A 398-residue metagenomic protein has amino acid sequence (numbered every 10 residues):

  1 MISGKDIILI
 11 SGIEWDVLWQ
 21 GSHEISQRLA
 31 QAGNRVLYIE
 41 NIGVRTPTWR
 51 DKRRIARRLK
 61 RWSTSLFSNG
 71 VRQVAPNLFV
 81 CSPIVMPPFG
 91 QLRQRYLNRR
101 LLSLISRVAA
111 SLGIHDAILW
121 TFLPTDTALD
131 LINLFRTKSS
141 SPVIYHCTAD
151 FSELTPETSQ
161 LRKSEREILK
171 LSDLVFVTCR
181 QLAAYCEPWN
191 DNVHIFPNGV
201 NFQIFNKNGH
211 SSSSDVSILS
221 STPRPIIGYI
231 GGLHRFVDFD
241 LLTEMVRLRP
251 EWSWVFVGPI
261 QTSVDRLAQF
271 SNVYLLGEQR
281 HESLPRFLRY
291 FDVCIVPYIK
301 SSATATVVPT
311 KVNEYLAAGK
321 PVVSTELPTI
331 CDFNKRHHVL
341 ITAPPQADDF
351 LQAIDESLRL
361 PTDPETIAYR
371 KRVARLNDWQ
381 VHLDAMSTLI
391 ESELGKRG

Functional and structural regions predicted by a protein language model:
D16-Q20, V237, E282, R286-F287 (+2 more regions): Nucleotide-sugar-dependent
I25, S103-V108, T158-V175: Membrane-proximal helix-turn-helix segments that form the acceptor-binding/catalytic region of lipid-linked
G33, D292, G319: A short alpha->beta transition loop at the rim of the catalytic pocket in nucleotide-sugar-dependent
Q181, F196-G199, F205-N208: Carbohydrate-associated surface elements
L219-V237, L242-V246, V257: Conserved donor-binding/catalytic core segment of Leloir-type glycosyltransferases
S263-L288: Nucleotide-activated donor-binding/catalytic signature segment of Leloir-type glycosyltransferases, i.e., the conserved
V339-A347, D355-T362: Conserved acidic donor-binding segment of nucleotide-sugar-dependent glycosyltransferases
P345, P361-E391: A charged, aromatic-enriched C-terminal amphipathic alpha-helix characteristic of glycosyltransferases across folds
